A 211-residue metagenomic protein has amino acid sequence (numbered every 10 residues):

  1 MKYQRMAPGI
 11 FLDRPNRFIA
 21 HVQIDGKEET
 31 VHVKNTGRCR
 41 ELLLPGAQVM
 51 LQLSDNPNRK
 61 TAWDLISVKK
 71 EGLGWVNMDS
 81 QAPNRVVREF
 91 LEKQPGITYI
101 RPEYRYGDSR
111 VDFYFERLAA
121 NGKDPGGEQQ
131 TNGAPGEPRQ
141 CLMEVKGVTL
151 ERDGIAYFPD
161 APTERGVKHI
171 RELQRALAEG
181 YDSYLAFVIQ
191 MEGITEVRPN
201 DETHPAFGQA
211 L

Functional and structural regions predicted by a protein language model:
G9, V111-G122, G136-D160, L173: Conserved catalytic cores of phosphodiester-cleaving nucleases, focusing on short active-site segments
D13, L53-N58: Short, charged beta-turn/beta-strand-edge "cap" motif at the junction between a beta-strand and an adjacent loop
R17-H21: Short aromatic-glycine-enriched beta-strand elements
E29-C39: Short alpha-helix capping/helix-loop boundary micro-motifs
G37-M50: Short nucleic-acid-contacting surface segments enriched for D/E, G, S/T with interspersed K/R
R40, G72-P102, A120, E128: Acidic-basic catalytic patches of nuclease active cores, encompassing PD-(D/E)XK and other metal-cofactor nuclease
R59-G72: OB-fold/S1-family single-stranded nucleic acid-binding modules
K146, R152-E164, R171-T203: Nucleic-acid nuclease catalytic cores
